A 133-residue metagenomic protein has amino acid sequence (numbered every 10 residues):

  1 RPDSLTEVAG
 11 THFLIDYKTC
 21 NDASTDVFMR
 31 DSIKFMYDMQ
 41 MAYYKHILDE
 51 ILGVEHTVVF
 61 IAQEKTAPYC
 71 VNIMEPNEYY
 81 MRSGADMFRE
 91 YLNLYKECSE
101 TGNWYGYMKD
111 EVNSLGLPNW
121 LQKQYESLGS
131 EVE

Functional and structural regions predicted by a protein language model:
P2-F28, Y44: Conserved catalytic cores of phosphodiester-cleaving nucleases, focusing on short active-site segments
D31-D38, Y43-E133: Metal-dependent nuclease catalytic regions and adjoining charged, substrate-binding loops involved in nucleic-acid end
